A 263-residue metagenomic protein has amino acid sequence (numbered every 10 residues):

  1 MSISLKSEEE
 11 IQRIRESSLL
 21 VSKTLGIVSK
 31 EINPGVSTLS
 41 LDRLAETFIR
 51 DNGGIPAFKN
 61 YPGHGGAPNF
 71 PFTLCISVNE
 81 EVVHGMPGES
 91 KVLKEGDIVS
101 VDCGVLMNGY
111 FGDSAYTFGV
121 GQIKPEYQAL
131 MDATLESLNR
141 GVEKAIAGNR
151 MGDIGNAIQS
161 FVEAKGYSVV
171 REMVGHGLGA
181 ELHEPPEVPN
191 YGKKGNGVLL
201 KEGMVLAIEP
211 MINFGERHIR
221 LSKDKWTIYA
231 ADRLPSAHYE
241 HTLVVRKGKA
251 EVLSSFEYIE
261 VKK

Functional and structural regions predicted by a protein language model:
M1-K263: Active-site neighborhoods and metal-handling regions in enzymes and metal-associated proteins
